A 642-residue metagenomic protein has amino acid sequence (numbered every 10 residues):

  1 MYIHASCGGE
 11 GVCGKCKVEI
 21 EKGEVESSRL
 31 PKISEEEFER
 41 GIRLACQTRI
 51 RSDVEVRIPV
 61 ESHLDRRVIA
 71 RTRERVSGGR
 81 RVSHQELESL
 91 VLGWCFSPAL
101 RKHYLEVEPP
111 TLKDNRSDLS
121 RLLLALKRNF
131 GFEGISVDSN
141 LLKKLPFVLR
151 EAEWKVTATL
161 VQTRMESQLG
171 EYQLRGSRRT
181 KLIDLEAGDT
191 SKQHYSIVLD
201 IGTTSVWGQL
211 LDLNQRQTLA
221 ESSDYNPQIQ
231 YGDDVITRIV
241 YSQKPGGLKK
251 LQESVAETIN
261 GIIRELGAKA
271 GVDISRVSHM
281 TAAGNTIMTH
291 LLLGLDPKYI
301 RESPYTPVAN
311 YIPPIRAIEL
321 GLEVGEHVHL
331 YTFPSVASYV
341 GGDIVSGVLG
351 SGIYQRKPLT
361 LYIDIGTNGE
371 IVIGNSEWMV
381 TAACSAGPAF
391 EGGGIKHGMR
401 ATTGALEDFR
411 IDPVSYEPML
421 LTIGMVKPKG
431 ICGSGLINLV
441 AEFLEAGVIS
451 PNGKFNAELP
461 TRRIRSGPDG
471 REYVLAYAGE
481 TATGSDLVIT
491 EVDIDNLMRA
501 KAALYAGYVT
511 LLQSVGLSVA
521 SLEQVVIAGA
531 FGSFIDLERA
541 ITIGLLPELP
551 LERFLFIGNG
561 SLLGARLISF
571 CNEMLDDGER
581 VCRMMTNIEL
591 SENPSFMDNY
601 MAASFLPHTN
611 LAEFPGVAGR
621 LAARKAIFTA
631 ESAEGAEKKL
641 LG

Functional and structural regions predicted by a protein language model:
M1, S34-V198, T203, Q215 (+7 more regions): Nucleotide/phosphate-binding catalytic cleft detector across ATP-hydrolyzing and phosphate-transferring enzymes
M1-G14, E21-A45: Immediate flanking context of iron-sulfur cluster ligation sites
I201-T204, G208-L210, R216-D234, Y299-I312 (+3 more regions): Glycine-rich phosphate-binding loop of actin/hexokinase-like ATP-binding domains
P227-K269, G394, A405-R410, N496-R499 (+1 more regions): N-terminal phosphate-binding loop and adjacent alpha-helix
G284-Y299, L517-A520, G529-E548, L590-N599 (+1 more regions): Short glycine/threonine-rich loop-to-helix capping motif typified by GTGT followed within a few residues by an Asp-Pro
L322, S335-G350, M498-A502, F554-S591: Glycine-rich phosphate-binding/hydrolytic loop that grips phosphoryl groups
N375-E377, G394, L517-C582: Catalytic phosphate/nucleotide-handling subdomain of diverse soluble enzymes
L444-S514: A contiguous, well-structured pocket-lining segment that forms one wall/lid of small-molecule binding clefts in soluble
